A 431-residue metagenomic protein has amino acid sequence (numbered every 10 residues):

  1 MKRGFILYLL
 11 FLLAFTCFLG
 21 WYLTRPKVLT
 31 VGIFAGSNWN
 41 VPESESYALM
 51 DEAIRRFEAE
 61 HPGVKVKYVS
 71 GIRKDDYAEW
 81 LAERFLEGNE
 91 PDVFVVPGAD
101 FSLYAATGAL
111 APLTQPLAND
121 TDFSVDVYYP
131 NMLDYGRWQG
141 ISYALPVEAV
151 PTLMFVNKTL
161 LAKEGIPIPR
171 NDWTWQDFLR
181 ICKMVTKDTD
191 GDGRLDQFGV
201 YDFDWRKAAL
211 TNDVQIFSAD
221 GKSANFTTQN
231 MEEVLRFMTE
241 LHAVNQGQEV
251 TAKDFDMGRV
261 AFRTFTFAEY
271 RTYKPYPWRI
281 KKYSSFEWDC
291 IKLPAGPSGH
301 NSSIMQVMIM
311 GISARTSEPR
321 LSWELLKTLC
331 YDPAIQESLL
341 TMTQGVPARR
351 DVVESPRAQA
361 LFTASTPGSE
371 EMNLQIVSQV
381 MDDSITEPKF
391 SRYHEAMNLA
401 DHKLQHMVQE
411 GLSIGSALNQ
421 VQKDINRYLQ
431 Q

Functional and structural regions predicted by a protein language model:
M1-L103, T107, P297, G415-Q431: Conserved N-terminal structural module of periplasmic/extracytoplasmic solute-binding proteins
K2, S46, A364-D424: C-terminal capping/gating helix-and-loop segments adjacent to ligand/active sites or protein-protein/ligand interfaces
R25, W278, S313-H394: Mature extracytoplasmic/periplasmic domains
G98-L153, S285-K292: Hinge/lid segment of periplasmic solute-binding proteins
T114-Y128, N171, D190-F198, V214-E233 (+2 more regions): Short, solvent-exposed loop/beta-turn-alpha elements that line the ligand-binding surface or hinge of extracytoplasmic
Q139-V147, T152, Q176-A224, V260-F262: Extracytoplasmic/periplasmic solute-binding protein
F155-N157, M305-S317: A bilobed periplasmic-binding-protein/Venus flytrap-type ligand-binding module shared by bacterial periplasmic
I181-C182, D220-E249, L293: Glycine-centered hinge/linker elements that transmit conformational signals in sensory and ligand-binding systems
